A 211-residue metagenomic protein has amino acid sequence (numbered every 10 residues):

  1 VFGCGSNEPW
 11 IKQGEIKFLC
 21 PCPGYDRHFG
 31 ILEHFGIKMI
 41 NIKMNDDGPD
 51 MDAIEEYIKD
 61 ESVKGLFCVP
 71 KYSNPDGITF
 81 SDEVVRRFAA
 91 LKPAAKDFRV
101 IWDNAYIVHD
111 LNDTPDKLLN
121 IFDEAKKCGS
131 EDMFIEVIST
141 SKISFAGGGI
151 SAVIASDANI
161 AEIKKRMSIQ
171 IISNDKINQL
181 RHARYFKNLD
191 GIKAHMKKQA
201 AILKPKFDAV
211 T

Functional and structural regions predicted by a protein language model:
V1-K96, I107-G129: Conserved core of the PLP fold type I
D26-F29, K176-Q179, F207-D208: Short, surface-exposed alpha-helical segments at coil->helix boundaries
G65, R99, I135: Hydrophobic "anchor" residues on beta-strands that sit immediately upstream of conserved functional sites
V84-V85, G149, F207: Short, cationic motifs built from Arg/Lys/His that form the positively charged side of catalytic pockets
N104: Walker B catalytic acidic pair
D123-A200, K204: Conserved core segment of the aminotransferase class I/II
L203-K204, D208-T211: Conserved PLP-binding catalytic core of the aspartate aminotransferase-like
